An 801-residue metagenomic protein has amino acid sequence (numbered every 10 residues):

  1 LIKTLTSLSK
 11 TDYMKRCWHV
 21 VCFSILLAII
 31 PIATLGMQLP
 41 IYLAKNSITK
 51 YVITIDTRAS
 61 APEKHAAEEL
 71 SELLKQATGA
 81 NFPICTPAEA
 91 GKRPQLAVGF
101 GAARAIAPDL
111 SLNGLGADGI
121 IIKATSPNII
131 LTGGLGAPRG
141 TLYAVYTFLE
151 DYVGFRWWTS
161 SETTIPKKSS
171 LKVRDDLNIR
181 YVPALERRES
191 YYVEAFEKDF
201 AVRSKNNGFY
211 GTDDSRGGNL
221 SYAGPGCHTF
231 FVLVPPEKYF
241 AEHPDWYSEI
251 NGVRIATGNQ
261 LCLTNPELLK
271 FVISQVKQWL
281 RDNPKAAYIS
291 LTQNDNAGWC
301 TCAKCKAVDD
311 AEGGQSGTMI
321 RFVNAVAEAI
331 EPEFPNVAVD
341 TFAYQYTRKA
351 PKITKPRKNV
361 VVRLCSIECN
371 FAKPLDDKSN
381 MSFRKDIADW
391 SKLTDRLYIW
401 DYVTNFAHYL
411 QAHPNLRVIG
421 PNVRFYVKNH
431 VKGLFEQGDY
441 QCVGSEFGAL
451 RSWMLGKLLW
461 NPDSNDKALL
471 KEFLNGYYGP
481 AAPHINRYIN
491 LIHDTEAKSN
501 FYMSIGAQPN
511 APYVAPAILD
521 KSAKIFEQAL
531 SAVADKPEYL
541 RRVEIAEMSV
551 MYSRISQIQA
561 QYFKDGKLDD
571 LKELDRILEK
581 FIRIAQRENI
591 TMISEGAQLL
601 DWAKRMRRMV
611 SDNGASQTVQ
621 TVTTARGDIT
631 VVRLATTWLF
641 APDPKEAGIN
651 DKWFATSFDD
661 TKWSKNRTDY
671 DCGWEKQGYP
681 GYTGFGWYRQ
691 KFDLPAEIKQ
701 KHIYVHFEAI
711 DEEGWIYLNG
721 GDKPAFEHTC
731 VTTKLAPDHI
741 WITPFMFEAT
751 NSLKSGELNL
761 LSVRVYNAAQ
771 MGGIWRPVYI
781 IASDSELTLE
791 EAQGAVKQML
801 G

Functional and structural regions predicted by a protein language model:
I29, T34-I121, S169-N178: Acidic, contiguous N-terminal accessory segments
T49, A61, A66-E69, L73-K75 (+7 more regions): Feature activates predominantly on carbohydrate-active enzymes
E267-K270, Q278, M381-P483, R487: Structured mid-domain segments that build the active-site/substrate or prosthetic-cofactor binding neighborhood
D340-E368, L410-R417, V443-S452: Substrate-binding cleft/loops of secretory-pathway carbohydrate-active enzymes
L455-D628: Catalytic domains of carbohydrate-active enzymes that cleave complex glycans
L634-A655, W663-Y670, T729-T733, D738-G801: An acidic-aromatic loop/edge-strand motif
W663, G684, F692-L694, I698-G720 (+1 more regions): Aromatic-lined ligand-binding clefts that engage carbohydrates, nucleic acids, or primary amines
Y682-P695, I742-F747: Short beta-strands within extracellular/lumenal beta-sheet-rich domains
